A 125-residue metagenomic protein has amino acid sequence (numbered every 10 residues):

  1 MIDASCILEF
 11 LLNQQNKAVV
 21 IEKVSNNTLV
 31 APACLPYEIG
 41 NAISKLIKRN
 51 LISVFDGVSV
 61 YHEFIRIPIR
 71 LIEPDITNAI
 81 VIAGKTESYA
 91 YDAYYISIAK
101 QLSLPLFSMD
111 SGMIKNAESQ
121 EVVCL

Functional and structural regions predicted by a protein language model:
M1-C34, L46-F55: Short, well-structured N-terminal submotif of metal-dependent ribonuclease cores
I21, G40-S44, Y61, I80: Amphipathic alpha-helical segments within well-ordered protein domains
P32, I96-L125: Acidic, PIN/NYN-like endoribonuclease modules and their adjacent C-terminal/linker elements
N41-K48, K100-Q101: Short glycine/serine- and small hydrophobic-enriched flexible loop segments
G57-T86: Acidic catalytic patch
